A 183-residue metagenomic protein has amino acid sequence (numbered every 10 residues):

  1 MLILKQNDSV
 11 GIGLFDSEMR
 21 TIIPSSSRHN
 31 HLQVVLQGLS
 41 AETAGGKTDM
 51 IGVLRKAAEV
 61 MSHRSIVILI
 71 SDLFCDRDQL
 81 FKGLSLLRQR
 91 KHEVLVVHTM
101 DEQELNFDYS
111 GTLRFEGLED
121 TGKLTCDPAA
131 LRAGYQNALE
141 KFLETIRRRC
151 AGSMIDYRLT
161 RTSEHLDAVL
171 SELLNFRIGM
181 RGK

Functional and structural regions predicted by a protein language model:
M1-S26, V67-L69, V96: Von Willebrand factor
E18-R20, K47-M50, T112-L113: Short acidic/polar alpha-helix capping motifs at helix-coil junctions
I22-Q37, I155: Short, electropositive alpha-helical surface patch
P24-S27, E42-G45, R158: Pocket-edge positions in alpha/beta enzyme catalytic cores
H31-I68, R77-Q79, M100-D101: Von Willebrand factor
E59-S65, R77-K183: Von Willebrand factor type A / integrin I
L73: Active-site metal-binding loops of divalent metal-dependent hydrolases
